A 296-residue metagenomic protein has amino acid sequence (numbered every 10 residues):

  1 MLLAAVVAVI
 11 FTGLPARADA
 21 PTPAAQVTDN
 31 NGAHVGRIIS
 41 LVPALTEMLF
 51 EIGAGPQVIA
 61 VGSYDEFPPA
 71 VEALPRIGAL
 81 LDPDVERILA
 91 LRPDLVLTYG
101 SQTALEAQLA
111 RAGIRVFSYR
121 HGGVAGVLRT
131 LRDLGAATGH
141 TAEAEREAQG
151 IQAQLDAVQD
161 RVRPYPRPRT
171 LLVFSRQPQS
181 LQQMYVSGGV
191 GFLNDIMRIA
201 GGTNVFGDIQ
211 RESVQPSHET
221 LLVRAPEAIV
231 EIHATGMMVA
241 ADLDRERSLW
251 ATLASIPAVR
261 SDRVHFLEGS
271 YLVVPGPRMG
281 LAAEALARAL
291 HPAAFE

Functional and structural regions predicted by a protein language model:
M1-G13: Bacterial N-terminal signal peptides
L14-A18: Sec/Tat signal peptide C-region and signal peptidase I cleavage site
N31-R37, A104-L181, T203-R211, V259-E296: Extracytoplasmic substrate-binding proteins
G36-L91, L95-L105, I114, V205 (+1 more regions): A short, structured surface patch at a secondary-structure boundary
V42, G100-S101, F174-R176, I209 (+3 more regions): Short secondary-structure boundary segments
G62, S187-S213, E231-H233, F266: His/Asp/Glu-enriched short active-site or ligand-binding loop at hydrolase and phosphoryl-transfer sites
V85-R92, R111-A112, P216-A225: Short helices/loops that flank or line small-molecule/ion binding pockets
T103-R111, A228-S248: A ligand-binding cleft/hinge motif common to bilobed small-molecule-binding domains
